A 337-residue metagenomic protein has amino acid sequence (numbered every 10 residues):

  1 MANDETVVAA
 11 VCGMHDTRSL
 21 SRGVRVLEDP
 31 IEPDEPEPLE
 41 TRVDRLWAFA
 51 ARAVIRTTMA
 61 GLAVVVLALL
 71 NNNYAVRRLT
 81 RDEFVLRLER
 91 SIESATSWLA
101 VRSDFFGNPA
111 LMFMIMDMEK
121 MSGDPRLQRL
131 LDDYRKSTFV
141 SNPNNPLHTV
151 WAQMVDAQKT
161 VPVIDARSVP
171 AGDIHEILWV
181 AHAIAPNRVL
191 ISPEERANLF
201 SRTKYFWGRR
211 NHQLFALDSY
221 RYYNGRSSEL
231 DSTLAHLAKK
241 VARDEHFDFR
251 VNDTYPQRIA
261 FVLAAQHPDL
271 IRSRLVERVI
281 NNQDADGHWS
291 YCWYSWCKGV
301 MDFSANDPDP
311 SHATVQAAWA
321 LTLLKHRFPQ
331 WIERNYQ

Functional and structural regions predicted by a protein language model:
M1: PLP-dependent enzyme catalytic core of the Aspartate aminotransferase-like
D4, G23-E32, E37, R42-Q337: Preference for long, amphipathic alpha-helical scaffolds in soluble/luminal domains and all-alpha bundles
A9-G13, R22: Intrinsic, low-complexity polybasic segments
